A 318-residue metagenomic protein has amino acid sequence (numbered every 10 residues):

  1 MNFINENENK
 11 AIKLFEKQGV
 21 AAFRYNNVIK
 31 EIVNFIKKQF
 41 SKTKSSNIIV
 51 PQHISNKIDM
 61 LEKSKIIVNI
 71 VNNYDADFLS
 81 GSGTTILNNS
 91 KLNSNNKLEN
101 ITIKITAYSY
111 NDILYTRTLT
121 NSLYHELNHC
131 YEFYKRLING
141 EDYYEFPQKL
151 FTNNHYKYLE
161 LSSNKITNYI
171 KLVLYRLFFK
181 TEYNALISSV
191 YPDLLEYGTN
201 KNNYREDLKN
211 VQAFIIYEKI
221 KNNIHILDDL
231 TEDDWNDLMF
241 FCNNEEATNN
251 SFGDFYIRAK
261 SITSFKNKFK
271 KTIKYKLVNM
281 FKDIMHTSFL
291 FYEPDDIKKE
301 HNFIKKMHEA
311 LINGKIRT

Functional and structural regions predicted by a protein language model:
N2, E6-E8, E16, T287: Proteolytic processing junctions in secreted/extracellular precursors, especially proprotein convertase/trypsin-like
F3, A22-F23, I187-T318: Pan-zinc metallopeptidase signature
E16, I101-A107, S163-L172: Short glycine/proline-rich turn/loop motifs
K17-I101: Auxiliary, metal-adjacent structural segments of Zn-dependent hydrolase domains
A76-T120, L127-Y134: Active-site scaffold of zinc-dependent metalloenzymes
R117, F133-I170: Post-HEXXH active-site segment of zinc metalloproteases
C130-Y134, I138, L177, S188-V190: Structure-specific nucleic-acid interaction/processing domains
K171-L186: Active-site metal-coordination segments of metallo-dependent hydrolases
